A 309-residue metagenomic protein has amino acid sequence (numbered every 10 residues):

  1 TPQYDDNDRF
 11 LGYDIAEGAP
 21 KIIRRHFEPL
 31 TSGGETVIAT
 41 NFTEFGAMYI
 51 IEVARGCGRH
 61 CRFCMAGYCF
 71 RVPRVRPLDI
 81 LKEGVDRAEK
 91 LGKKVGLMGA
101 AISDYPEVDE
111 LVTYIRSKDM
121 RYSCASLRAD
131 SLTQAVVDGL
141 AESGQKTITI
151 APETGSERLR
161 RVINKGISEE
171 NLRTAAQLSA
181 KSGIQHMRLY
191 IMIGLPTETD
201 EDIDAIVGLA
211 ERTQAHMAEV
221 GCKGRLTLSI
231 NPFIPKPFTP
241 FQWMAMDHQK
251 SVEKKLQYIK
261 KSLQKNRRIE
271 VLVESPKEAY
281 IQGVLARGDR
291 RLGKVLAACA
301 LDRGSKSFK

Functional and structural regions predicted by a protein language model:
T1-A66, R71-L78: Acidic, low-complexity intrinsically disordered segments
T1-Q3, A100-Y105, L127-L132, M192-L195 (+2 more regions): A glycine-rich phosphate-binding loop feature that marks nucleotide/adenosyl-phosphate handling sites
D5-A19, R25, E35, L256 (+1 more regions): Radical SAM enzyme core and accessory elements
Y68-F70, V162-I167, Q242-H248: Short glycine-enriched, charge-decorated loop/helix-capping segments at active-site entrances that position
R71-D86, T227: Non-heme iron-sulfur electron-transfer modules
E83-R225: Conserved SAM/AdoMet-binding glycine-rich loop
Y105-V112, V137-D138, T197-I206, P237-H248 (+1 more regions): Short glycine/threonine-rich loop-to-helix capping motif typified by GTGT followed within a few residues by an Asp-Pro
E211, A215-C222, Q242-E253, Y258: Long, polar/charge-rich, low-hydrophobicity segments
